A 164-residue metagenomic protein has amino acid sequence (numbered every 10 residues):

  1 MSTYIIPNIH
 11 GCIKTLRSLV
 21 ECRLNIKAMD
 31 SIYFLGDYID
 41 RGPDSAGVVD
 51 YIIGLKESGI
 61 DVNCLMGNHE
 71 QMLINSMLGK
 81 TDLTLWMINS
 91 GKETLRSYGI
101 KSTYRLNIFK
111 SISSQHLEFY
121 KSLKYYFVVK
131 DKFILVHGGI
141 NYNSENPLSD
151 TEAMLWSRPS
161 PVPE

Functional and structural regions predicted by a protein language model:
S2, I6, G11-I88: Core catalytic region of metal-dependent phosphoesterases/phosphodiesterases, especially metallo-beta-lactamase-like
I26, I88, K92-E164: Acidic, His/Gly-enriched loop-helix segments that form or flank divalent-metal centers in metallo-dependent hydrolases
